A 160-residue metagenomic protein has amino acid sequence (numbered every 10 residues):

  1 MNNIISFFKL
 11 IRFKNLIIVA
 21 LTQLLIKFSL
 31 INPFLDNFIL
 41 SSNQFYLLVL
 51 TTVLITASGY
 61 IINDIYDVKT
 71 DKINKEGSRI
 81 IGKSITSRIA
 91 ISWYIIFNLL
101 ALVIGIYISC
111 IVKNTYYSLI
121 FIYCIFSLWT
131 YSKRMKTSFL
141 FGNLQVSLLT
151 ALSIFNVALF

Functional and structural regions predicted by a protein language model:
M1-V19, K69, K75-W93, W129-L149: Interhelical loop and helix-boundary elements at the membrane-water interface of polytopic inner-membrane proteins
N2, D36-Q44, K113, M135 (+1 more regions): Membrane-helix interfacial "entry" motifs
A20-Y66, A101, G105, Y116-W129 (+1 more regions): Membrane-embedded alpha-helical segments that form the functional core of polytopic membrane enzymes, especially those
L25, G77-I80, F155: Residues in and immediately flanking transmembrane alpha helices
S29-D36, T70, I111, R134: Juxtamembrane transmembrane-helix termini
L50, V68-F121: Multi-pass membrane catalytic core of lipid/isoprenoid biosynthesis enzymes
I95-F160: A feature for the membrane-embedded catalytic helix bundles of lipid/isoprenoid biosynthetic enzymes
